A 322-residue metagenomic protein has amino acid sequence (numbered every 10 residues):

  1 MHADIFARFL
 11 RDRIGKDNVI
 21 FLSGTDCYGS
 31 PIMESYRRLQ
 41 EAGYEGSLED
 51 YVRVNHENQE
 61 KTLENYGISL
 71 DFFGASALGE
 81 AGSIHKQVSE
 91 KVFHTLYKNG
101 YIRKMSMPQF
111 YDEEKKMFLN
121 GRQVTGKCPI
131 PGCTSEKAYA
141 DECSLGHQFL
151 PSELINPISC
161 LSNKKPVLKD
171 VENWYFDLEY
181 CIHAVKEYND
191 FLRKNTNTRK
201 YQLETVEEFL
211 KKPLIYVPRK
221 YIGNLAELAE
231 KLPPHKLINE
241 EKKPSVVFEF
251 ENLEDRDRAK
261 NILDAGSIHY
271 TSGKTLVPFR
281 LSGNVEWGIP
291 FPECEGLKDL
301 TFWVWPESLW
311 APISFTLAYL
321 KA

Functional and structural regions predicted by a protein language model:
M1-S23, C27, L78, I84-Q87 (+1 more regions): Structured secondary-structure scaffolds
D17-Y36, D71-F73: Short, well-structured secondary-structure segments
P31-E34, G121, A140-Q148, N156 (+2 more regions): Short, solvent-exposed loop/turn and secondary-structure capping segments
S35-N55: A charged helix-plus-loop insertion that forms the helical arch/lid used to bind and gate nucleic-acid substrates
Y36-R38, F73-K86: Conserved short loop/turn motifs at secondary-structure junctions
V54-D71: A glycine-rich helix N-cap at a beta->alpha junction
H85-K104, D112: Hydrophobic or amphipathic alpha-helical targeting/insertion segments
G100-Y180: Cys/His-rich short segments
